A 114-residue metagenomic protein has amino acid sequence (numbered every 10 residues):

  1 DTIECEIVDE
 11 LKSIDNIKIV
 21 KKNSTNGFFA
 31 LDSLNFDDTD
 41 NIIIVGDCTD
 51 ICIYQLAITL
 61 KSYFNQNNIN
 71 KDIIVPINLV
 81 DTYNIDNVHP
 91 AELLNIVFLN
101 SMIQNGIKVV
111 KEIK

Functional and structural regions predicted by a protein language model:
D1-K114: Active-site-adjacent betaalpha module
